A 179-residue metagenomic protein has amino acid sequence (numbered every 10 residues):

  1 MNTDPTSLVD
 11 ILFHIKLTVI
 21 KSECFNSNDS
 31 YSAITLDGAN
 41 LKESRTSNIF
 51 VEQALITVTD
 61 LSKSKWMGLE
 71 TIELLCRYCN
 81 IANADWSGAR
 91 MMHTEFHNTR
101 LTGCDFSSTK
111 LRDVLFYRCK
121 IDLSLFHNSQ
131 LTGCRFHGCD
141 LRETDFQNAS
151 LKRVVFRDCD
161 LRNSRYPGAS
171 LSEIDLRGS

Functional and structural regions predicted by a protein language model:
N2-S179: Tandem repeat scaffolds
